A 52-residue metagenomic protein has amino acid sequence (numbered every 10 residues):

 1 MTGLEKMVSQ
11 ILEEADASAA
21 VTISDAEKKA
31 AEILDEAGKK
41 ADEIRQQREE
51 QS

Functional and structural regions predicted by a protein language model:
M1-S52: Extended, charged amphipathic alpha-helical "stalk" segments
